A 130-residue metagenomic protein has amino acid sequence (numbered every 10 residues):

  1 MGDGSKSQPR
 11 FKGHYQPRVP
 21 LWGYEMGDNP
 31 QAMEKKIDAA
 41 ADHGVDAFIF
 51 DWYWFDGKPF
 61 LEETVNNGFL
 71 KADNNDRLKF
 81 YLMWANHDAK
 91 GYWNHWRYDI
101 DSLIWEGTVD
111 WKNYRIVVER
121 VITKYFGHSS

Functional and structural regions predicted by a protein language model:
M1-S130: Glycan-processing catalytic domains of CAZymes
